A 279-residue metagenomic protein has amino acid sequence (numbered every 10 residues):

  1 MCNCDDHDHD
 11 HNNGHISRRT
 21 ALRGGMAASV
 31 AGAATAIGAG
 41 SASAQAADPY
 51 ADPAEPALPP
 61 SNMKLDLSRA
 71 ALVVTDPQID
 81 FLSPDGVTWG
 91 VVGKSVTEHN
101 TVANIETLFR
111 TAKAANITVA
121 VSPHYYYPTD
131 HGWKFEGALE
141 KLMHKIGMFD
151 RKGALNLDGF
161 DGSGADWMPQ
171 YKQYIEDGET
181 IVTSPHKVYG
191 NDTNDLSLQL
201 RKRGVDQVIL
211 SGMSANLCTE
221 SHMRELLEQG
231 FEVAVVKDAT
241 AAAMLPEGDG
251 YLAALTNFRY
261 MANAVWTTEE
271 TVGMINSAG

Functional and structural regions predicted by a protein language model:
C2-A34, Q45-A71, D80, T111-A115 (+2 more regions): Active-site-adjacent betaalpha module
I37, R69-T88: Short, contiguous, helix-prone interaction/anchoring segments in small proteins
A39-S41: N-terminal signal peptide c-region/cleavage motif recognized by signal peptidases
G86-A112, I117-T118: A short alpha/beta connector and helix-capping loop motif
T101, S122, T240: Ser/Thr-centric signal marking residues that sit in or immediately flank functional binding/regulatory motifs
I117-H124, V236: Short beta-strand segments at enzyme active-site cores
H124-Y125, H186: Beta-hairpin (beta-strand-turn-beta-strand) motif
Y127-H131: Short catalytic/ligand-binding loop motif for oxyanion handling, primarily in non-cytosolic enzymes, centered on
